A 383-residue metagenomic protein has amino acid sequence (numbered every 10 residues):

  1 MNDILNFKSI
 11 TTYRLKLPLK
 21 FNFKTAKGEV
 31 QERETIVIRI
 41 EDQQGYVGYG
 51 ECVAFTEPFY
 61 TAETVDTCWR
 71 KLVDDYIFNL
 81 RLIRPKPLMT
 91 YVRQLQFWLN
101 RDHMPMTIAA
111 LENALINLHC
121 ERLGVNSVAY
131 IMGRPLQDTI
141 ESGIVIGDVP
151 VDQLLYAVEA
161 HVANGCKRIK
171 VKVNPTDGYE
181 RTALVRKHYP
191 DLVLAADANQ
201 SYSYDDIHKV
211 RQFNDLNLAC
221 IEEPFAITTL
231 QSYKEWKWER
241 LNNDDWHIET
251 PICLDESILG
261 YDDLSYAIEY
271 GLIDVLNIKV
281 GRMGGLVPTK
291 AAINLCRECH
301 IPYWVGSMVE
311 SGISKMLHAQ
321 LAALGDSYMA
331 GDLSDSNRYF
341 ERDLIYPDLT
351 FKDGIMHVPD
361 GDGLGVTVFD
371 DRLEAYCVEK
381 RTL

Functional and structural regions predicted by a protein language model:
M1-F59, N337-R342: Structured beta-strand/loop patches that form or line metal/cofactor-binding pockets in enzymes
D3-I10, L15-L17, M308-L383: Flexible C-terminal active-site loop/helix
I4-S9, E41-R122: Metal- or metallocofactor-binding catalytic centers and their adjacent structured scaffolds across diverse enzyme
I38, G45, L111, G124 (+7 more regions): Conserved, mostly hydrophobic/aromatic
R122-D148, R181, P190-D191: N-terminal small/glycine-rich loop or linker at the start of catalytic domains across soluble metabolic enzymes
V125, I144-L155, E159-A163: Active-site beta->alpha loop and helix N-cap motifs at the rims of alpha/beta catalytic domains
T139-D152, N199-S203, C253: Active-site mouth loops of central-metabolism enzymes
V171, T176-S314, F340-D343, F351: Catalytic core of soluble alpha/beta enzymes
